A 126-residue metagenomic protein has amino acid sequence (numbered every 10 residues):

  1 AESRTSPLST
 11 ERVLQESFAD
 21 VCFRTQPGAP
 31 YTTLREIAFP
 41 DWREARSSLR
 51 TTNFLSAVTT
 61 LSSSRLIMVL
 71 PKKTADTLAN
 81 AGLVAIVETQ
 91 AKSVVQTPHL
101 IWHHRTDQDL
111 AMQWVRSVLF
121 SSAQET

Functional and structural regions predicted by a protein language model:
A1-T5, A45-S47: Acidic, proline/serine/threonine- and glycine-rich low-complexity intrinsically disordered segments
R4, D20-V21, A85-T126: A late-sequence structural motif
L8, L14-W42, K72, Q108-M112 (+2 more regions): Secondary-structure junction motif
T10-E11, F39, D76, Q90-K92: Short secondary-structure boundary/capping segments
V13, A19-V21, L66-I67, L78: Conserved short hydrophobic patches within well-ordered secondary structure
L14-Q15, S62-S64, V94-Q96: Residue-level preference for short coil/turn positions at secondary-structure junctions
R24-Q26, I67-T74, V95-H104: Short secondary-structure transition/capping segments
P27-A29, T33-I86: Hydrophobic hinge/microswitch elements
